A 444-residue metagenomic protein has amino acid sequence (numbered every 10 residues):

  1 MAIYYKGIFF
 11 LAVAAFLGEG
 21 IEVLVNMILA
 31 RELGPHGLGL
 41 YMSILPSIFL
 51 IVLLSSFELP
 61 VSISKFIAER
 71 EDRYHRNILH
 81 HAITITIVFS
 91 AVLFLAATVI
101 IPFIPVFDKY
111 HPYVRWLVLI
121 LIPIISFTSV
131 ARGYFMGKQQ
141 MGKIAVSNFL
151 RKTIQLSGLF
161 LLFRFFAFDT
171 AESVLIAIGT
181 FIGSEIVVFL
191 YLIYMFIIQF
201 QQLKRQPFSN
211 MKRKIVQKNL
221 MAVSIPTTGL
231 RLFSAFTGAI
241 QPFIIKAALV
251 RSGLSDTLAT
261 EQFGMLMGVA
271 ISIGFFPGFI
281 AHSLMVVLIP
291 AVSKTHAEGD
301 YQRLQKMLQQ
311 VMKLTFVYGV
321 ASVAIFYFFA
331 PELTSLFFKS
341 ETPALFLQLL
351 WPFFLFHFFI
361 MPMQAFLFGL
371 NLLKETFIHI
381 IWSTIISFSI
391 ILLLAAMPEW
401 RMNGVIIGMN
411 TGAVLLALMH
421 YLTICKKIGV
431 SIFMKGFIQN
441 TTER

Functional and structural regions predicted by a protein language model:
M1, G133, L162-F166, G183-N210 (+3 more regions): C-terminal transmembrane helix end/exit motif
M1-G20, M211-G238, T423-I424, I428 (+1 more regions): N-terminal membrane topogenesis motif
I3-P60, G229-A248, I273: Signature of the first transmembrane helix
G34, M141-K143, T153-V188, N371-K374 (+1 more regions): Membrane-interface helix-loop junctions in multi-pass transport and translocation proteins
S56-R70, I271-E298: Helix-loop junctions and terminal segments of transmembrane helices in multi-pass membrane transport/translocation
V92-Y110, A321-K339: Short membrane-interface helical motifs at transmembrane helix boundaries in multi-pass membrane transporters
F107-A131, K339-M363: Alpha-helical transmembrane segments of multi-pass membrane proteins
I125-S147, P352-W382: Membrane-interface junctions at transmembrane-helix termini in multi-pass inner-membrane proteins
